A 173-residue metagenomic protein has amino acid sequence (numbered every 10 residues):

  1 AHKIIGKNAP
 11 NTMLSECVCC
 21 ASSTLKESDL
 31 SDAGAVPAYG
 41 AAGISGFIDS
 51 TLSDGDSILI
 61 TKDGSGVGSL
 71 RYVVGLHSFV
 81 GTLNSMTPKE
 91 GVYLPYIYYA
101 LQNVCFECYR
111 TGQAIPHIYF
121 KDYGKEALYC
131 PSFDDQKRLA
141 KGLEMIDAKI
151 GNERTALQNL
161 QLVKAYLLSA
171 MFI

Functional and structural regions predicted by a protein language model:
A1-I4, T24-L25, A114-I115, G124-C130: Short, recurring structural edge motifs at helix starts
A1-P10, Y129-I173: Amphipathic alpha-helical coiled-coil/heptad-repeat segments
H2-G40: Non-catalytic DNA-recognition/assembly elements of restriction-modification systems
G40-Q102, T111-A114, Y119-Y123: A short beta-sheet element
